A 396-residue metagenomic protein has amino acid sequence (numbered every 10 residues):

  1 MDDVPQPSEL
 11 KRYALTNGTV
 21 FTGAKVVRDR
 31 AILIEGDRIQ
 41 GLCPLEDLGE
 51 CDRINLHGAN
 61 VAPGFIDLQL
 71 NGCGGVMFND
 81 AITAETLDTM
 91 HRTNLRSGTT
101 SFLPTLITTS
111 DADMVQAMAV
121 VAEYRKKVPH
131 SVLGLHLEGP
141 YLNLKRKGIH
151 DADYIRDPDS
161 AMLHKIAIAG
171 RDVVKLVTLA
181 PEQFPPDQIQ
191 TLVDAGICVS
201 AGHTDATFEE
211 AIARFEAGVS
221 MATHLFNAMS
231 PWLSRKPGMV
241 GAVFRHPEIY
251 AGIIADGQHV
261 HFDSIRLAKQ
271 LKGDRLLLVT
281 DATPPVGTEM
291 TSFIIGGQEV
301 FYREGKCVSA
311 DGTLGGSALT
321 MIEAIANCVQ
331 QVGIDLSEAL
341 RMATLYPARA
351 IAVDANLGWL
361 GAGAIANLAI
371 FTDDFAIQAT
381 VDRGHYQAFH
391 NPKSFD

Functional and structural regions predicted by a protein language model:
M1-L48, H385: N-terminal metal-binding scaffold of metallo-dependent hydrolase/deaminase domains
L10-V20, D47-D88, R92: Replace "His-x-His-based motif
G18, R349, W359-D396: C-terminal cap of metal-dependent C-N hydrolases
A59-V61, L68, N79-H130, Y154-A169 (+1 more regions): Alpha-helical scaffold segments that flank or form the walls of functional sites
N71-C73, D88-A117, H130-N143, G170-F184 (+3 more regions): Divalent metal-dependent hydrolysis catalytic cores, especially in the metallo-beta-lactamase
S110-Q116, E182-P185, S200-D205, I254-R266 (+2 more regions): Active-site glycine- and acidic-residue-rich loops that bind and position anionic ligands or nucleotide-like cofactors
L137, L144-S160, H164-G238: Divalent metal-binding pocket/active-site signature
E210-E338, A343, R349-N356, F371-A376 (+1 more regions): Active-site-adjacent C-terminal substructures of enzyme catalytic domains
